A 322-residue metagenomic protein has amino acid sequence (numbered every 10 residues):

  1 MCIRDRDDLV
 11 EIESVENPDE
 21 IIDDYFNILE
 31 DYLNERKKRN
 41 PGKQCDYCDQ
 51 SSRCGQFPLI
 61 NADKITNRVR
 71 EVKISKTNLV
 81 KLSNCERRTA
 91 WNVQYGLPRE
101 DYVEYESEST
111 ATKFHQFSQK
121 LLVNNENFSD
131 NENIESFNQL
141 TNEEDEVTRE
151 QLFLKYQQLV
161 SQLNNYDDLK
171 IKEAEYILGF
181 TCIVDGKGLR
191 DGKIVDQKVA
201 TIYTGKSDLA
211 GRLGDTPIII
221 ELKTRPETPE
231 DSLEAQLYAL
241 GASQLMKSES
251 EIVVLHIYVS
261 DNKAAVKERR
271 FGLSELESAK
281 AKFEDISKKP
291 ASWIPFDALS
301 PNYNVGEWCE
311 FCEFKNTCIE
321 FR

Functional and structural regions predicted by a protein language model:
R4-I74, E227-T228, S243-R322: Metal-dependent nuclease catalytic regions and adjoining charged, substrate-binding loops involved in nucleic-acid end
D5, D24-Y25, L178-L245, A279-K288 (+1 more regions): Non-catalytic protein-protein interaction segments used by genome-maintenance enzymes to assemble and couple activities
I21, T110, F114, L152 (+2 more regions): Hydrophobic (often cysteine-bearing) scaffold residues that line and stabilize catalytic clefts of nucleotide/cofactor
R39-D46, N92-L97, Y102-E108, F128-E135 (+2 more regions): Short coil/turn segments at secondary-structure boundaries
P41-K113, Q119-K120: C-terminal, charged and often intrinsically disordered regions of DNA end-processing helicases and nucleases
C48, C85, F114-S118, L209 (+3 more regions): A residue-level signal for conserved active-site and pocket-lining positions in enzyme catalytic cores
R99-E100, I218-E221, A264-K267: Short small-residue beta-strand/loop micro-motif enriched in glycine and branched aliphatics
V103-V195: A non-catalytic, helix-rich entry segment at domain boundaries
